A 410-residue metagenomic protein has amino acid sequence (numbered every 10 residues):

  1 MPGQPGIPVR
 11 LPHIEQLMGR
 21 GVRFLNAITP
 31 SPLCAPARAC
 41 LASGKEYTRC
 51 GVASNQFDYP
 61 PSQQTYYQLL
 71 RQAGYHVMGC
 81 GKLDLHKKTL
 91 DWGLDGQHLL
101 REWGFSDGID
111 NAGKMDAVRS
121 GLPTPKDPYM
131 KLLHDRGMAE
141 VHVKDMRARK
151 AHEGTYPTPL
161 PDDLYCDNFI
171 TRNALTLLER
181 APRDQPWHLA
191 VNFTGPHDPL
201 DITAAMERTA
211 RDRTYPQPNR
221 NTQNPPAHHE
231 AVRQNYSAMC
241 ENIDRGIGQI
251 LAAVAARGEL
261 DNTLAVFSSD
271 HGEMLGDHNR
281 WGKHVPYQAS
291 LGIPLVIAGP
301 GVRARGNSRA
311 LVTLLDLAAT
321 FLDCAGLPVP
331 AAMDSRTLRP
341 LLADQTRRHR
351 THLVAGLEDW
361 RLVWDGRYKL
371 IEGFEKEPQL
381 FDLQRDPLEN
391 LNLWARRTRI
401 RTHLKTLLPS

Functional and structural regions predicted by a protein language model:
M1, L70, K82, A151 (+6 more regions): A short aromatic-rich beta-strand->coil structural motif
M1-V22, S31, R71, L391-T398: Active-site-proximal N-terminal segment of extracellular/periplasmic enzymes that hydrolyze or transfer
M1-V9, A112-L311, C324-A332, T398-T402: Active-site-proximal cap/lid insertion segments
P2-I7, V22-A42, D58-Y59, G79-T89 (+4 more regions): Short, solvent-exposed turn/loop segments enriched in Gly/Ser/Thr/Pro and often Arg
G19, P30, V285-Q288, L353 (+1 more regions): Short Gly/Pro-enriched turn/cap motifs at secondary-structure boundaries
R23, H76, P328: Residue-level detector of anion-binding/catalytic polar loops
S43-L160: Catalytic-site neighborhoods of secreted/periplasmic enzymes that process anionic sulfate/phosphate groups
L100, G104-S106, N111-M115, R119-L122 (+5 more regions): C-terminal cap/loop subdomain of S1 sulfatases and analogous C-terminal strand-loop tails that border
